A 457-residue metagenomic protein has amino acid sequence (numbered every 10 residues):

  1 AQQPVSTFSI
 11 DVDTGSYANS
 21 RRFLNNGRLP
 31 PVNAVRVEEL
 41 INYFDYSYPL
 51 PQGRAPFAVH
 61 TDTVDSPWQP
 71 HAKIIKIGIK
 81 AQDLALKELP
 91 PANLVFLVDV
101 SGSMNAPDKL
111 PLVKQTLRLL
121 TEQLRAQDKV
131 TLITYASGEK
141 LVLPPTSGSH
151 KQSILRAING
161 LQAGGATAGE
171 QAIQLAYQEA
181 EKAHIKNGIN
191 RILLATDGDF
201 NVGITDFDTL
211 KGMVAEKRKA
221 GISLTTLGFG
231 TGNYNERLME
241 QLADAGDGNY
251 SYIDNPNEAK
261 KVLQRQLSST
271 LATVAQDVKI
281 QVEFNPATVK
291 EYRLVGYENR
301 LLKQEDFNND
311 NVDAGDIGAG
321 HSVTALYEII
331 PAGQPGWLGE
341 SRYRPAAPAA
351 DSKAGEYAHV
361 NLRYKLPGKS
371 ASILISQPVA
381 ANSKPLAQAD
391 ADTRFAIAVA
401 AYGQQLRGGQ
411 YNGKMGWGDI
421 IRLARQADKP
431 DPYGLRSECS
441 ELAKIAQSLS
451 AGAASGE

Functional and structural regions predicted by a protein language model:
A1-Q69, K73: Acidic/polar low-complexity segments with low predicted structural confidence
Q3-V5, R54, P70-I74, P91 (+3 more regions): A general secondary-structure signal for short beta-strands and their flanking turns/coil in non-transmembrane regions
S6, G15-F23, Q276, V289 (+2 more regions): Long, acidic serine/threonine- and proline-rich intrinsically disordered regions
S9, I74-K76, V95, K279-Q281 (+2 more regions): Beta-strand secondary-structure signal
D11-D13, K80-Q82, E283-N285, I330-A332 (+1 more regions): Solvent-exposed residues in well-ordered beta-strands and their adjoining turns, especially edge/terminal strands
N26-P30, G160-A163, G408, Q426: General structural signal for alpha-helix termini and helix-helix connectors
F57-V278, P286, E305, P335-A350 (+2 more regions): Exposed acidic/Ser/Thr-rich ligand/metal-binding surfaces
V282-G296: Soluble, acidic/polar mature domains that operate outside membranes
